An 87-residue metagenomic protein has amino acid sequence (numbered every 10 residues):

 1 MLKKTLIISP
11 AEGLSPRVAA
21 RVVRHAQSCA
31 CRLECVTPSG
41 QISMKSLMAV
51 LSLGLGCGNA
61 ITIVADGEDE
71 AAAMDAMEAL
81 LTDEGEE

Functional and structural regions predicted by a protein language model:
M1, M44, M48, M74-M77: Detector for methionine-enriched segments
M1-T5, A60-T62: Intrinsic-disorder/low-complexity, polar/charged segments enriched in Ser/Thr/Lys/Arg/Asp/Glu/Gln
I8-M48, S52-C57: Compact, glycine-rich, soluble single-domain proteins
S52-E87: C-terminal structural segments of small proteins and small subunits
